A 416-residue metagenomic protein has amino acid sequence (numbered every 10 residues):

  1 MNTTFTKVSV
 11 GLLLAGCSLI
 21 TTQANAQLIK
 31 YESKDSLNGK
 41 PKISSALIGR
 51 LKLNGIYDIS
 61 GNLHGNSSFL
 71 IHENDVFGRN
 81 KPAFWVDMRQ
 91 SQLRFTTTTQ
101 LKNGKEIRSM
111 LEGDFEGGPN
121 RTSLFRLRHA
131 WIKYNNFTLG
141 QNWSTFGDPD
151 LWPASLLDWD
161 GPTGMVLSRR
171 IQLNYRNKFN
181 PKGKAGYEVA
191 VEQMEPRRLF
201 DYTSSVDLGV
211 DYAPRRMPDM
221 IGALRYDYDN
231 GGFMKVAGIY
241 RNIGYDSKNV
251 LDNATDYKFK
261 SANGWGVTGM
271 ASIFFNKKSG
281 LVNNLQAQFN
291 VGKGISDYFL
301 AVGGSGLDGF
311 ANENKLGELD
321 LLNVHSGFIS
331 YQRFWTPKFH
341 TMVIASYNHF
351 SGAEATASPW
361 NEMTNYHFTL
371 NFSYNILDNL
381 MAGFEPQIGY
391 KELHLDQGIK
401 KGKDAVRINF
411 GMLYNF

Functional and structural regions predicted by a protein language model:
M1-I29: Bacterial Sec-dependent N-terminal signal peptides
A24-S68, I295-V302, F339, I376-L380 (+1 more regions): Outer-membrane beta-barrel biogenesis signature
N38-G65, V76-R197, R216-M217, I221-D229 (+3 more regions): Outer membrane beta-barrel
G39-P41, P82-M88, T122-L124, M165-L167 (+5 more regions): Short sequence motifs at beta-strands and strand-loop junctions characteristic of Gram-negative outer-membrane
G49, S109-L111, F137-Q141, Y187-V189 (+9 more regions): Membrane-embedded beta-strand positions of outer-membrane beta-barrel proteins
G61-N66, N120-L127, D150-L157, R198-V210 (+6 more regions): Outer-membrane beta-barrel translocator domains and adjoining extracellular loop/strand segments of Gram-negative
G231-E362, Y366: Detector for outer-membrane/organellar transmembrane beta-barrel domains, recognizing the amphipathic beta-strand
I376, G402-F416: Outer-membrane beta-barrel "beta-signal"
